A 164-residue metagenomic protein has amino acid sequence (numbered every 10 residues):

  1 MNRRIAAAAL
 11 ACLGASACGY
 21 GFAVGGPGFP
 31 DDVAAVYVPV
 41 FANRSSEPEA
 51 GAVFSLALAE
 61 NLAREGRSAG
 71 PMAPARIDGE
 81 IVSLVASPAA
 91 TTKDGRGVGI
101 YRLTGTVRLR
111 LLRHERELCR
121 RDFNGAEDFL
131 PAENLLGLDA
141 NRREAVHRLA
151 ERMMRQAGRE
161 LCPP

Functional and structural regions predicted by a protein language model:
M1-C18: Sec-dependent bacterial lipoprotein signal peptides
A17-E60, E65, A86, E117 (+3 more regions): A structural "domain/chain start" motif
S46, A50, G99, N141 (+2 more regions): Conserved acidic
G51, S55, T104-G105, A150: A general structural signal for well-ordered alpha-helical segments in protein cores
R64-R120, D128-E144, R155: Surface-exposed short loop/turn segments
V146-G158: Short, amphipathic alpha-helical "lid/cap" segments that border enzyme active or binding sites
